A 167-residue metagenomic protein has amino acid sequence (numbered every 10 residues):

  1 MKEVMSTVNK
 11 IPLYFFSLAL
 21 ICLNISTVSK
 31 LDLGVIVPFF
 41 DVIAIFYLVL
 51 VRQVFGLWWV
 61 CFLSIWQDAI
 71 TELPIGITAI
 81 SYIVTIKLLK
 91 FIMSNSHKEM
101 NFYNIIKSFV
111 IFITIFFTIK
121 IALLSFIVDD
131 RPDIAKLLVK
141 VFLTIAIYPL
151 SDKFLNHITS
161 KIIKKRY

Functional and structural regions predicted by a protein language model:
M1-Y167: Terminal, non-globular segments
